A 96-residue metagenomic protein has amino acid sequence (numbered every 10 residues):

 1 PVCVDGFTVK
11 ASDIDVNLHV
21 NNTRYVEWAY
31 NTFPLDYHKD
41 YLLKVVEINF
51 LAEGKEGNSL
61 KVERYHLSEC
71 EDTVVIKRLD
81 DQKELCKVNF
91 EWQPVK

Functional and structural regions predicted by a protein language model:
P1, G54-E56, Y65-K96: HotDog/MaoC-like acyl-thioester-processing domains
P1-L42: Hot-dog-fold acyl-thioester-processing enzymes
V4-G6, V45, K87-N89: Well-ordered beta-strand positions in beta-sheet-rich domains
G6-K10, N49, E91: Generic structural detector for well-ordered beta-strands
D15, V20, V26, G54-E56 (+2 more regions): A generic structural micro-environment signature that highlights single residues at secondary-structure boundaries
N17, N21-N22, N31, N49 (+3 more regions): Detector for Asparagine
R24-W28, F50, V74: Broad hydrophobic/π-residue packing in well-ordered secondary structure
D36-T73: A conserved acidic, glycine/proline-rich C-terminal tail/linker
